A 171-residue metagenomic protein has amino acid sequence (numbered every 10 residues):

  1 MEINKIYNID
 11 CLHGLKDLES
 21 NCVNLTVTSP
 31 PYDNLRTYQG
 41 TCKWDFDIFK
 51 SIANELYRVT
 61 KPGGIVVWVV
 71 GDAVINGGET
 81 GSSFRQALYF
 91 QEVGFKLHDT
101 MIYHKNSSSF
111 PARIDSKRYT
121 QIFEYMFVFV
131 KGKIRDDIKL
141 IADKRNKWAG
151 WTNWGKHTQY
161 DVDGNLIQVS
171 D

Functional and structural regions predicted by a protein language model:
E2-D171: Core catalytic lobe of class I
